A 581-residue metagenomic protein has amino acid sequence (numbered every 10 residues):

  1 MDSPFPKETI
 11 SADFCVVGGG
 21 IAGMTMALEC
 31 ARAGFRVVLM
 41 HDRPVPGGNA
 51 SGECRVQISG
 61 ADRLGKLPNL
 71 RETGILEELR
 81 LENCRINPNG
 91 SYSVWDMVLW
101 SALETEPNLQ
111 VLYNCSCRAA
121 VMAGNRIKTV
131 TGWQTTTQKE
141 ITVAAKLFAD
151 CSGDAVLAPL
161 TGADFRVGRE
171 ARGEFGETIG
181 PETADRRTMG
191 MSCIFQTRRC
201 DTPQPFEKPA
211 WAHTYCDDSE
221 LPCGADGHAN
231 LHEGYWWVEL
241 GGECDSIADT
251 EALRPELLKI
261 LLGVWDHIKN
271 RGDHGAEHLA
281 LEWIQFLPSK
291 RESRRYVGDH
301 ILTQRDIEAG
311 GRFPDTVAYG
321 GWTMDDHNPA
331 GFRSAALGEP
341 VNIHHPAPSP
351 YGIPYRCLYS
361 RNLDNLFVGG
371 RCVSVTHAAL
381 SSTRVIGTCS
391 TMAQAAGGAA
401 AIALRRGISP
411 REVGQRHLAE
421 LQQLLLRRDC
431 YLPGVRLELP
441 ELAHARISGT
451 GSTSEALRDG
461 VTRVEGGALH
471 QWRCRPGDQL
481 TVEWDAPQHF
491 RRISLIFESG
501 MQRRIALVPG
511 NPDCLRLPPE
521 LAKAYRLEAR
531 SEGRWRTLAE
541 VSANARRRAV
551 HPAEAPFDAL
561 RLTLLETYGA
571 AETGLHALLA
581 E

Functional and structural regions predicted by a protein language model:
S3-K7, S11, E29, F35-R36 (+3 more regions): Conserved N-terminal/central alpha/beta ligand/cofactor-binding core
K7-T9, Q138-T142, W535: Short, mixed charged/polar active-site loops that provide acid/base catalysis or chelate metal/phosphate cofactors
E8-G20: Beta1/beta-strand and adjacent pyrophosphate-binding region of the FAD-binding site in flavoprotein oxidoreductases
F14-V16, V37, L366: Conserved hydrophobic helix-helix packing surfaces used for dimerization/oligomerization
G23: N-terminal Rossmann-fold NAD(P) dinucleotide-binding loop
N49, N114, R118, R126 (+1 more regions): Flavin (FAD/FMN)-binding glycine-rich loop and adjacent Rossmann-like elements that form
L439-T462: Predominantly extracellular/luminal regions of secreted and cell-surface proteins, especially disulfide-bonded
R463-T537, A543-E581: Aromatic, loop-rich ligand-recognition surfaces of beta-strand-rich domains
